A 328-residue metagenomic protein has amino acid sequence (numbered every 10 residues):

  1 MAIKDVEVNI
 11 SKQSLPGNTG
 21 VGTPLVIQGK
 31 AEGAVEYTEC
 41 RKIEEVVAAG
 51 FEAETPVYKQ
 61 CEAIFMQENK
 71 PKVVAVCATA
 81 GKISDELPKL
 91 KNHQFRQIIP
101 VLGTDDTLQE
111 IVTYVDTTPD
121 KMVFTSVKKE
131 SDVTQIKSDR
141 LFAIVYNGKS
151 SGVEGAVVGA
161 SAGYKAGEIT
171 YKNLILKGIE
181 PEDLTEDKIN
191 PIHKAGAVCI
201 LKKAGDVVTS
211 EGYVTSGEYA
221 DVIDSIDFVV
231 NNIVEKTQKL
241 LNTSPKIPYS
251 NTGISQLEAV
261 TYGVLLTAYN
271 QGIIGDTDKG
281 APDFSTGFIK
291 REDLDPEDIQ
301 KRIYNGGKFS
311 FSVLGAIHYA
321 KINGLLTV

Functional and structural regions predicted by a protein language model:
M1-V328: Surface-exposed assembly/interface segments
